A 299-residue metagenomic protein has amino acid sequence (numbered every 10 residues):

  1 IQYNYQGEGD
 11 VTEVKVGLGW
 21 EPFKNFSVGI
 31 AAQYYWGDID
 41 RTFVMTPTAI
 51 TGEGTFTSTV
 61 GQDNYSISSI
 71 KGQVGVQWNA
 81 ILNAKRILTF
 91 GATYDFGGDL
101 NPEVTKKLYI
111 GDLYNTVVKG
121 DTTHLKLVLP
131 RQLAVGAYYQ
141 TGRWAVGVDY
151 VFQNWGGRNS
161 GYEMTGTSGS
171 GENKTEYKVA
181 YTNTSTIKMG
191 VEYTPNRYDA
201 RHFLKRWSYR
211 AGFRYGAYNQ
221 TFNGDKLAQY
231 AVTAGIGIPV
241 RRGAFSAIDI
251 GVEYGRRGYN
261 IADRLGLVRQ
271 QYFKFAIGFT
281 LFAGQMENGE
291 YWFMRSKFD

Functional and structural regions predicted by a protein language model:
I1-D299: Outer-membrane beta-barrel porins/channels
